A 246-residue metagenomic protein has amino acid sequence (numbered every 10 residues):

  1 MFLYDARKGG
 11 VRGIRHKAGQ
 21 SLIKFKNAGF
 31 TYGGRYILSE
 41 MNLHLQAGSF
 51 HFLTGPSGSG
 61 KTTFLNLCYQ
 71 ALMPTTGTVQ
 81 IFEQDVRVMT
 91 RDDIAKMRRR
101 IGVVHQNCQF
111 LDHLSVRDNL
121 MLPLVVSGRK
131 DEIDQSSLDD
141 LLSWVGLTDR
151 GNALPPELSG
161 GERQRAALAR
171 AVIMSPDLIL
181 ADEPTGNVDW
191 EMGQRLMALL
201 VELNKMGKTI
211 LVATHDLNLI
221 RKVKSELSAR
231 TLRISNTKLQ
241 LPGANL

Functional and structural regions predicted by a protein language model:
Y69: Helix-to-loop junction immediately C-terminal to a conserved catalytic motif
G77-D85, M97: Conserved ABC transporter NBD signature motif
L114-L122: Short coil-to-helix segment of the ABC ATPase nucleotide-binding domain corresponding to the Q-loop/switch region
A153-P156, M174, M206: Conserved signature/switch motifs of ABC ATPase nucleotide-binding domains
L154-L158, E162-Q164: Conserved ABC ATPase signature
L168: Hydrophobic anchor residue at the start of the ABC signature
I179-D182: Catalytic Walker B motif of ABC-type/P-loop ATPase nucleotide-binding domains
